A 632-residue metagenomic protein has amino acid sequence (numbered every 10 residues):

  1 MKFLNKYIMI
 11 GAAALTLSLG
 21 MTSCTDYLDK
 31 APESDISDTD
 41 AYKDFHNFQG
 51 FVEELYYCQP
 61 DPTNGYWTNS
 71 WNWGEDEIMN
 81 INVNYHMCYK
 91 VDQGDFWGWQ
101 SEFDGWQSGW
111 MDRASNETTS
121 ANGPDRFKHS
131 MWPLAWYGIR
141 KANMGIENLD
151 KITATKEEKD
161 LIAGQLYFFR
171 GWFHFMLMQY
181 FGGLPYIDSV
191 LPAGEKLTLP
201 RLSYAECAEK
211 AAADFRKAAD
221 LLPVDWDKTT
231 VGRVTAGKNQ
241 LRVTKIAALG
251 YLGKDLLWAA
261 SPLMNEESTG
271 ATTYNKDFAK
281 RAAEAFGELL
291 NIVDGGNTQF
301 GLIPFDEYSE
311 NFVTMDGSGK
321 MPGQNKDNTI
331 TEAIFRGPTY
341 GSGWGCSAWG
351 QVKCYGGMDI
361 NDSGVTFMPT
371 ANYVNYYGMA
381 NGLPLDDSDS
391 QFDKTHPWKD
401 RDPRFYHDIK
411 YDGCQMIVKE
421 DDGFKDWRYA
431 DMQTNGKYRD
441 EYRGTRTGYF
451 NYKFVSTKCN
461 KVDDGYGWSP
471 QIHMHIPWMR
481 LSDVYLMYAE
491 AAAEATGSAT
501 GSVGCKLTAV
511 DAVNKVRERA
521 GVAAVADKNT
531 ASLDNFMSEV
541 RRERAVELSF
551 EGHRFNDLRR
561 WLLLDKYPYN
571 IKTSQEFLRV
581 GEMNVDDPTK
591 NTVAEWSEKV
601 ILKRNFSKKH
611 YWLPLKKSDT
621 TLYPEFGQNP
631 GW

Functional and structural regions predicted by a protein language model:
K2-G11: Bacterial N-terminal signal peptides that target proteins for export
G20-S23: C-terminal motif of bacterial Sec signal peptides marking the signal peptidase cleavage site
T25-E102, L184, R216-K217, R242-K437 (+5 more regions): An aromatic- and glycine-enriched ligand-binding surface/loop that stacks and positions planar moieties
D44-G50, Y57-T63, W67, D92-F181 (+6 more regions): Conserved, well-structured interaction surfaces
W110-M111, W398-V516: C-terminal substrate/ligand-recognition segments
